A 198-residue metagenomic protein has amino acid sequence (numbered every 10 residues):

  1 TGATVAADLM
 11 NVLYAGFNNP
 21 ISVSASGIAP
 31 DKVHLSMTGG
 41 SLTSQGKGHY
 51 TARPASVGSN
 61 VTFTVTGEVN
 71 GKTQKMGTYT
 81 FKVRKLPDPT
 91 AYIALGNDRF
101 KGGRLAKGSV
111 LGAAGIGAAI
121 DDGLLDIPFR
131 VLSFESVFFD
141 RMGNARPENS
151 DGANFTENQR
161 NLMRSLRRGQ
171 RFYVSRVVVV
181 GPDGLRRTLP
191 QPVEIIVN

Functional and structural regions predicted by a protein language model:
T1-A3, K75-T90, G184-N198: Short beta-strand elements
G2-A15, T80-L105: Low-complexity, Pro/Ser/Thr- and charge-rich linker/hinge segments at domain boundaries
T4, M37-G48, M142-M163: Low-complexity "stalk/linker" and mucin-like segments enriched in Ser/Thr/Pro/Ala/Gly
F17-I21: Structural beta-strand segments of beta-rich domains
A25-S41, I127-N149: Change to "...patches in solvent-exposed regions of secreted, membrane-anchored, or virion-exposed structural
H49-V57, L162-L166: Extracellular/luminal low-complexity segments enriched in Ser/Thr/Pro
G58-N70, G77, G169-P182: Short, aromatic- and glycine-rich surface loops/edge beta-strands on solvent-exposed regions
P147-N198: Mature extracytoplasmic or organellar-lumen-exposed domains after removal of signal/transit peptides
